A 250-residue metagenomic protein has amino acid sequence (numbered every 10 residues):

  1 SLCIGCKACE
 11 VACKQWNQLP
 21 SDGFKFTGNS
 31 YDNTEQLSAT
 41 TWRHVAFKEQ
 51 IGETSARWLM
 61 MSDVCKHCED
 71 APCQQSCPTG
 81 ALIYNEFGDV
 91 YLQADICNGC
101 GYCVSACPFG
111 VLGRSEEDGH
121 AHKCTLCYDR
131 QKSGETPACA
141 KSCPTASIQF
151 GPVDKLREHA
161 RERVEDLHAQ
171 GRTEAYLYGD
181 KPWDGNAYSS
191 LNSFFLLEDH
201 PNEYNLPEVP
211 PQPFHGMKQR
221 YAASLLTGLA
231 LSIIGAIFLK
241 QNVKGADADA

Functional and structural regions predicted by a protein language model:
S1-A250: Non-ligating segments of multi-cofactor redox enzymes
